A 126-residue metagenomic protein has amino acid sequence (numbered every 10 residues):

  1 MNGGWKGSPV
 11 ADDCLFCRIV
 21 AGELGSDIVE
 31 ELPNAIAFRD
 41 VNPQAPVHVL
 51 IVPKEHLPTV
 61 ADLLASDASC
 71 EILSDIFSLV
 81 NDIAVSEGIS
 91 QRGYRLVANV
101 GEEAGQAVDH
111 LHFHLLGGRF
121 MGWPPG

Functional and structural regions predicted by a protein language model:
M1-G126: HIT superfamily nucleotide-processing domains
